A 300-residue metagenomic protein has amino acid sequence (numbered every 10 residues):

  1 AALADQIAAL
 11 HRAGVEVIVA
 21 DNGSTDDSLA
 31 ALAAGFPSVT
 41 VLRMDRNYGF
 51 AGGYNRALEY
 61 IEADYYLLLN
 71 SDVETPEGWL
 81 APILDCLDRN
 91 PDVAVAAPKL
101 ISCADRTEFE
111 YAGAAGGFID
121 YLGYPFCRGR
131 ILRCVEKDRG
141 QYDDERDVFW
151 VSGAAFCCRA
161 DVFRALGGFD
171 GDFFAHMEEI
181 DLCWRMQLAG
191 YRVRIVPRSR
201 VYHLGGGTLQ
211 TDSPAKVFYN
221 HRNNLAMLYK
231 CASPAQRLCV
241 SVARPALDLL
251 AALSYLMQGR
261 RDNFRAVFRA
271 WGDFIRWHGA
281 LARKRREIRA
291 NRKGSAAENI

Functional and structural regions predicted by a protein language model:
A1-A13: Short, acidic, metal-binding catalytic loop of nucleotide-sugar glycosyltransferases
D21-A30, R46: A conserved acidic beta->alpha catalytic loop
M44-I61, S71-V73, P82: Glycine-rich, basic loop-to-helix element that forms the pyrophosphate-binding segment of sugar-nucleotide handling
Y66: Short aromatic/hydrophobic "clamp" motif used to bind/position activated sugar donors
E74-Y124: Conserved donor NDP-sugar-binding/catalytic core segment of glycosyltransferases
G117-V148: Short, flexible, basic/aromatic active-site loop/helix in glycosyltransferases
D143-R200: A short, conserved alpha-helix in the catalytic core of glycosyltransferases
A189-E298: Active-site-adjacent helix/loop segment of glycosyltransferases that harbors family-specific signature motifs
